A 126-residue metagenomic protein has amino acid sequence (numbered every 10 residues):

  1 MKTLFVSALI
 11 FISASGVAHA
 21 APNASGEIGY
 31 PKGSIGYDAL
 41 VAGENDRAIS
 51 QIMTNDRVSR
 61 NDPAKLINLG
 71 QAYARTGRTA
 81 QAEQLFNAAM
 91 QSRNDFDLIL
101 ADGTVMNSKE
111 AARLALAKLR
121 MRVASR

Functional and structural regions predicted by a protein language model:
A21-V58: Alpha-helical adaptor scaffolds
L40, P63-A64, S92-T104: Boundary/linker segments of alpha-helical solenoid repeat arrays
T79-D97: TPR/TPR-like (Sel1-like) alpha-helical repeat modules
D97-A124: TPR/TPR-like alpha-solenoid helical repeat scaffolds
